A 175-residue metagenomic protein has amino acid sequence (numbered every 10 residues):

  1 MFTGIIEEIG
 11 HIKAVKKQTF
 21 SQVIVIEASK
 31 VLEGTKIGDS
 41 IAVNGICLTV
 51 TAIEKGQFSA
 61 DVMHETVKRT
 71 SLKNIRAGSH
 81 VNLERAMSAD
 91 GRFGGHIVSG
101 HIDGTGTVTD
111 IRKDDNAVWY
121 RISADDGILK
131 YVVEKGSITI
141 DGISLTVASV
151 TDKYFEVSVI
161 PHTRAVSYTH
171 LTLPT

Functional and structural regions predicted by a protein language model:
T3-A52: The feature marks the first
I6, I12, V50, I97 (+3 more regions): Conserved hydrophobic positions within beta-strands
H11, K17-Q18, K55-G56, T107 (+2 more regions): Short, conserved beta-turn/loop elements at beta-strand boundaries and strand-helix junctions
V25-S29, E65-T70, A124-D126, T163-Y168: Short alpha-helix capping/helix-loop boundary micro-motifs
S29, G38-T51, S59-D61, I111 (+2 more regions): A structural feature that tracks compact, well-ordered secondary-structure segments with a strong bias toward
S59, H64, R69-T105: Ordered, amphipathic secondary-structure segments that act as subunit-interaction surfaces in large macromolecular
T107-K113, W119-I122, I128, G136: Anionic-ligand binding region
T169-P174: Conserved small/polar residues in nucleotide/adenosyl-binding loops
